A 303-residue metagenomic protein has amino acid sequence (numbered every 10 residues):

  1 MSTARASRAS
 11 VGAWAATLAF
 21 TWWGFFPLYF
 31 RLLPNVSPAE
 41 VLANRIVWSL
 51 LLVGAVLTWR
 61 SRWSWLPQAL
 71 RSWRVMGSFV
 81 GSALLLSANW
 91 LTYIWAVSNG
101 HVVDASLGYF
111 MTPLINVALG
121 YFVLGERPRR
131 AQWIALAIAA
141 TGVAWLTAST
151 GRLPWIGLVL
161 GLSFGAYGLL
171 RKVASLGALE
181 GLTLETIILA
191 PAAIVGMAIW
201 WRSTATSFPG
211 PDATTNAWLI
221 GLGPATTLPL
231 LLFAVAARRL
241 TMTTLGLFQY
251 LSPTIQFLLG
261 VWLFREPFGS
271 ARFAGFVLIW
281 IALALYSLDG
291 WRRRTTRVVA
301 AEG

Functional and structural regions predicted by a protein language model:
M1-E40, T141-V173, V195, L259 (+1 more regions): Glycine-/small-residue-enriched transmembrane alpha-helix faces in small-molecule transporters and effluxers
M1-L18, L51-F79, R130, L182 (+3 more regions): Membrane-interface interhelical linkers
S2, L153, Y250-G303: C-terminal-most transmembrane helix of multi-pass membrane proteins
T17-F25, Y29, V80-V97, V159-L170 (+3 more regions): Hydrophobic alpha-helical transmembrane segments of multi-pass membrane transport proteins, especially secondary
N35-E40, L91-G108, L231-F248, P267: Structural motif at transmembrane-helix junctions in multi-pass transporters
V53, A131-T147, L158-L162, A271-G290: Hydrophobic transmembrane alpha-helices of multi-pass small-molecule transport proteins
W95, T112-A131, T254-F273: C-terminal transmembrane-helix exit sites in multi-pass transporters
L107-M111, A178-I188, T227-W262: Helix-helix packing/entry segments at the starts of transmembrane helices
